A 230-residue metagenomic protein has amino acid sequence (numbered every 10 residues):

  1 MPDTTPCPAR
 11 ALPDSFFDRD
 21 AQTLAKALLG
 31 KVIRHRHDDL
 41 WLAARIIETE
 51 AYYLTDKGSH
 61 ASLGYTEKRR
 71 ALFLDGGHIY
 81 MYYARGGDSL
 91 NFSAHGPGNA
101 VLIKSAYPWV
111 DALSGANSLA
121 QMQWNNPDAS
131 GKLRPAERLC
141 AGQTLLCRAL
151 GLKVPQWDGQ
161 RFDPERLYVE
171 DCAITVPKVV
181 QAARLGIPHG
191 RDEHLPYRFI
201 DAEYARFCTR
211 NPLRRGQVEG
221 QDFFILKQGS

Functional and structural regions predicted by a protein language model:
P2-S230: Conserved, well-structured core segments that form or line functional sites
